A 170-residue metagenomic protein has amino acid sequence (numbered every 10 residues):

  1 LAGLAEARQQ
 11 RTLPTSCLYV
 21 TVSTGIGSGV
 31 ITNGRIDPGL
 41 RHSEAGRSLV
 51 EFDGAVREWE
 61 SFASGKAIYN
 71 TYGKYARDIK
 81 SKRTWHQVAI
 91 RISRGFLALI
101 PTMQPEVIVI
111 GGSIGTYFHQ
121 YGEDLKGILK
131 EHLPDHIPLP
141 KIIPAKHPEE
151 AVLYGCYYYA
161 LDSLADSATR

Functional and structural regions predicted by a protein language model:
L1-G3: A glycine-rich, Thr/Ser-enriched phosphate-binding loop motif common to dinucleotide/cofactor-binding enzymes
A5-L18, I36, L49-R170: ATP-binding/phosphotransfer module of carbohydrate and carboxylate kinases, centering on a glycine-rich
C17-T21, G27: Short glycine-aspartate micro-motif
S23-G25, I114-G115: Short glycine-rich anion-binding loops that position phosphate/pyrophosphate groups of nucleotides and phosphorylated
T32-N33: A cytosolic small-molecule/anion-sensing beta-strand core signal
S43-G46: A short acidic/small-residue loop/turn micro-motif
